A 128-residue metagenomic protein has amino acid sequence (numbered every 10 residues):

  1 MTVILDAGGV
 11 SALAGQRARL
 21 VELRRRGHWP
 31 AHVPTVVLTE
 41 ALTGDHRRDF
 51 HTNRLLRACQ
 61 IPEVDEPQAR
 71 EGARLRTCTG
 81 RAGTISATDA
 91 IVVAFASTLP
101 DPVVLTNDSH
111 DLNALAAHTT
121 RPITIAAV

Functional and structural regions predicted by a protein language model:
M1-V33, L42-Q60: Short, well-structured N-terminal submotif of metal-dependent ribonuclease cores
T2, R17, L99-V128: Acidic, PIN/NYN-like endoribonuclease modules and their adjacent C-terminal/linker elements
A7-G8, T35-V36, E66, S109-H110: Alpha-helix N-cap/helix-start capping motif
V10, L38-A41, A69, L112: A generic structural signal for short hydrophobic patches within well-formed alpha-helices
R26, G44, C78, T98-L99 (+1 more regions): Alpha-helix C-cap/termination motif
V36-V37, R76: Short, histidine-centered active-site or binding-site loop motifs used for metal coordination, general acid-base
R47-T52, T79-G80, P122-I123: Short, hinge-like loop/turn segments at secondary-structure boundaries
I61-S109, N113-A114: Active-site neighborhoods of divalent-metal-dependent phosphate/nucleic-acid chemistry enzymes
